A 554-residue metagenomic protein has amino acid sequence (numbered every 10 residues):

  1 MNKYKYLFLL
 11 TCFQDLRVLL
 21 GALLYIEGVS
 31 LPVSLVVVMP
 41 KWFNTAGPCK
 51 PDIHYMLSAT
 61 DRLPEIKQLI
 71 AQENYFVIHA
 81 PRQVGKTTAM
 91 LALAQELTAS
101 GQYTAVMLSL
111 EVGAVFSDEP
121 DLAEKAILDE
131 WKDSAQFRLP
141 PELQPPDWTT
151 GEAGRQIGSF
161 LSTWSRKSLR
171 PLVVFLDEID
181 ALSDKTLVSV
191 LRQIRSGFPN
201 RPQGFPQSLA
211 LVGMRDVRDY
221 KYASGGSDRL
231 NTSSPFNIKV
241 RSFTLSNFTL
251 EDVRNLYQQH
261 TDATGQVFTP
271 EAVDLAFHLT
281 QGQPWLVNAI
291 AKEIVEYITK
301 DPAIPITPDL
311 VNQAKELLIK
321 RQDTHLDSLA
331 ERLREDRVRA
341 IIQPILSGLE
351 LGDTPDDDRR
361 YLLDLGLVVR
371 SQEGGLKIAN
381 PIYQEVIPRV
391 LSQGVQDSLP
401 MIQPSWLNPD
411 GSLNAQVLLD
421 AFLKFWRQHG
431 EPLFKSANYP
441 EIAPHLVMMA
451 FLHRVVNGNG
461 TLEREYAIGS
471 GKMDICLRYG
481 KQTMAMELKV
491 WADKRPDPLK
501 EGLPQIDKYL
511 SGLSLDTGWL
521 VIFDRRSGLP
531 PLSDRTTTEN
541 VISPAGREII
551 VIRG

Functional and structural regions predicted by a protein language model:
V33-V84, T88-L97, S159-W164, Q416 (+2 more regions): Walker A/P-loop-proximal flanking segment of P-loop NTPase domains
A46-P48, T186-L279, Y297, D301 (+1 more regions): The catalytic "switch" region of P-loop NTPases
A99-V115: Conserved catalytic segments around the Walker B and adjacent sensor/switch elements of P-loop NTPase domains
A126-S189, S196-S208: Mid-core helix/loop region of P-loop NTP-binding domains shared across ATPases and GTPases
E251-R254, Q258-L365, S371, Q396 (+1 more regions): Winged-helix-like regulatory helical subdomains adjacent to P-loop NTPase cores
R454-K481: Active-site metal-binding core of divalent-cation-utilizing nuclease and nuclease-like domains
I475-L477, K481-A492, Y509: Conserved catalytic cores of phosphodiester-cleaving nucleases, focusing on short active-site segments
L499-L503, D507-T538: Nucleic-acid nuclease catalytic cores
